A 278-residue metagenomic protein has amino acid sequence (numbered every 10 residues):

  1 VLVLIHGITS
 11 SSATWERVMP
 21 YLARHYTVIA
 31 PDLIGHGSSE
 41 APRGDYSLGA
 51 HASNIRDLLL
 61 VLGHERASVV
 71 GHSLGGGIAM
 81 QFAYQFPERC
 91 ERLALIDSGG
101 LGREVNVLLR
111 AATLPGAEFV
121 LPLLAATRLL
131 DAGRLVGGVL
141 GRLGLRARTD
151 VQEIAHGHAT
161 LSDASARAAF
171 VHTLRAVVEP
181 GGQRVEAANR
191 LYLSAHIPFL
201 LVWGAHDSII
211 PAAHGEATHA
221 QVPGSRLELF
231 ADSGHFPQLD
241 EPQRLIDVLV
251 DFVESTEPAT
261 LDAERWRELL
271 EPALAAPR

Functional and structural regions predicted by a protein language model:
V1, H25-T27, E65-S68, R89-R92 (+2 more regions): Structural signature of beta-strand start/N-cap positions in the alpha/beta core of ABC transporter nucleotide-binding
V1-S38: Conserved HGGG/HGGXW glycine-rich cap/lid loop of the alpha/beta-hydrolase fold
A30-L74, D247: Active-site loop/oxyanion-hole signature of alpha/beta-hydrolase fold enzymes
I78-F82: Hydrolases whose catalytic domains are alpha/beta-hydrolase-1, hotdog thioesterase, or metallo-beta-lactamase-like
Y84, R92-T127: Flexible "cap/lid" loop of the alpha/beta hydrolase fold
A132-R148, I154-L161, T173-E179: Helix-loop "lid/cap" segments that line or gate small-molecule binding pockets
S162-A217, L229: Conserved serine/cysteine hydrolase catalytic core
S225-R278: Catalytic active-site module of serine/aspartate enzymes centered on a nucleophile-bearing elbow/loop
